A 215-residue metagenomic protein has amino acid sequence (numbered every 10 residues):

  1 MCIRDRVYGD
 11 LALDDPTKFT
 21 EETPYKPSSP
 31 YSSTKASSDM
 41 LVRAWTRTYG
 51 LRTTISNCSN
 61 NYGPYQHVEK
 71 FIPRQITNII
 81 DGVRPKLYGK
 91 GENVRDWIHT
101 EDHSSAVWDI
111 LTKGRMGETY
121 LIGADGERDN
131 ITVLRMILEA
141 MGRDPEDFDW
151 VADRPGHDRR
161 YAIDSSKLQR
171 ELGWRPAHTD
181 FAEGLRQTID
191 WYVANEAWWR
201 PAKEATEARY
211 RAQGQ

Functional and structural regions predicted by a protein language model:
M1-I3, N130: Short, small-residue-biased leader/transition segments that mark boundaries at the very start of proteins
R4, C58-N61, K90: Active-site loop/turn elements of alpha/beta-hydrolase fold enzymes, especially the short glycine-/histidine-rich
V7-I55, Y62, Q66-V68: Catalytic helix-loop patch of NAD(P)-dependent Rossmann-fold dehydrogenases
A36-R43, P73-I76, S104-S105: Conserved active-site helix of classical SDR/Rossmann-fold NAD(P)-dependent CH-OH oxidoreductases
R43-R47, T77, T112: Alpha-helical segments that scaffold the active site and NAD(P)H-binding pocket of short-chain dehydrogenase/reductase
T54-N60, D96, L121: Structural signature of the Rossmann-like NAD(P)-dependent dehydrogenase/reductase core
I79-Q215: C-terminal substrate-binding subdomain of Rossmann-fold SDR/epimerase-dehydratase oxidoreductases
